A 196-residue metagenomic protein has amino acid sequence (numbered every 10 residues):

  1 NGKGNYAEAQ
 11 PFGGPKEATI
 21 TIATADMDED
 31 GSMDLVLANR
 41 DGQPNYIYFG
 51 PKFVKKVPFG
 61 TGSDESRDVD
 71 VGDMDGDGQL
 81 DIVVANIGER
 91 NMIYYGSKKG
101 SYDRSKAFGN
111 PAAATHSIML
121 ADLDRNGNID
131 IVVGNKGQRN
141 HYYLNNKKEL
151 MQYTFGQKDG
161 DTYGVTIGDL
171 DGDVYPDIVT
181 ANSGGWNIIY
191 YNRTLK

Functional and structural regions predicted by a protein language model:
N1-E17, Y48-E65, Y95-A113, Y143-G164 (+1 more regions): Blade-edge motifs of beta-propeller repeat domains
K3, E29, R40-G42, K52 (+9 more regions): Short strand-connecting beta-turns/loops that link adjacent beta-strands
T19, G42, S66, G88 (+3 more regions): Short coil/loop residues immediately preceding or within conserved phosphate-binding loops of NTP-utilizing enzyme
I20-E29, R67-G76, H116-R125, Y163-G172: Beta-propeller blade termini
G31-M33, G78-L80, G127-I129, V174-P176: Glycine-aliphatic tripeptides that mark coil-to-beta-strand junctions in extracellular and membrane proteins
L35-N39, I82-N86, I131-N135, I178-N182: Hydrophobic beta-strand segments that make up the repeating blades of beta-propeller and related beta-repeat
Q43-Y46, R90-I93, R139-H141, W186-I189: Structural signal for beta-propeller blades
G164-L170, Y175-K196: Blade-level signature of beta-propeller repeat domains, shared across WD40, Kelch, NHL, RCC1 and BNR/Asp-box propellers
